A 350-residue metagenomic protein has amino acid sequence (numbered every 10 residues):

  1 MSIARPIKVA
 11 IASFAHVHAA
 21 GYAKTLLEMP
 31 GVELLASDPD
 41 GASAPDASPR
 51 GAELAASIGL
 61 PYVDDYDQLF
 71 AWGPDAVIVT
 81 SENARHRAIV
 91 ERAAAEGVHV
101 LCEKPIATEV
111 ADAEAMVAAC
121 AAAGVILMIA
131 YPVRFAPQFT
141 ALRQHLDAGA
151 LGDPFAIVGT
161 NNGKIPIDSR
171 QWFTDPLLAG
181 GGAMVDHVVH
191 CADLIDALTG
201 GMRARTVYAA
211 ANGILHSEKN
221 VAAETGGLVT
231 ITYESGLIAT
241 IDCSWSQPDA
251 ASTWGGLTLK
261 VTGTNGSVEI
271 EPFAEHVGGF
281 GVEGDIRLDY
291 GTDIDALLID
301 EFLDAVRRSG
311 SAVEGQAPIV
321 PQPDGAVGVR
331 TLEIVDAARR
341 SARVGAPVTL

Functional and structural regions predicted by a protein language model:
M1-I3, Q68, A76-I78, E234 (+1 more regions): C-terminal helix-rich "cap/oligomerization" subdomain common to oxidoreductases
M1-S57: N-terminal Rossmann-like dinucleotide-binding module
R5, D193-A274, I299-S311: Contiguous beta-strand/loop segments that form the cofactor/metal-binding neighborhood of enzyme cores
A10, M29, A52, L60 (+3 more regions): C-terminal glycine/acidic-rich active-site capping loop/insertion
A47, S57-A119: Beta-loop-alpha module in the N-terminal Rossmann-like domain of NAD(P)-dependent dehydrogenases, especially those
D64, C102, L127-I129, I270: Hydrophobic residues in well-ordered beta-strands that form the structural core
A115-V133, G152-I157: Rossmann-fold dehydrogenase core element
V133-N220, G345: Predominantly a Rossmann-like dinucleotide-binding segment in NAD(P)-dependent oxidoreductases
